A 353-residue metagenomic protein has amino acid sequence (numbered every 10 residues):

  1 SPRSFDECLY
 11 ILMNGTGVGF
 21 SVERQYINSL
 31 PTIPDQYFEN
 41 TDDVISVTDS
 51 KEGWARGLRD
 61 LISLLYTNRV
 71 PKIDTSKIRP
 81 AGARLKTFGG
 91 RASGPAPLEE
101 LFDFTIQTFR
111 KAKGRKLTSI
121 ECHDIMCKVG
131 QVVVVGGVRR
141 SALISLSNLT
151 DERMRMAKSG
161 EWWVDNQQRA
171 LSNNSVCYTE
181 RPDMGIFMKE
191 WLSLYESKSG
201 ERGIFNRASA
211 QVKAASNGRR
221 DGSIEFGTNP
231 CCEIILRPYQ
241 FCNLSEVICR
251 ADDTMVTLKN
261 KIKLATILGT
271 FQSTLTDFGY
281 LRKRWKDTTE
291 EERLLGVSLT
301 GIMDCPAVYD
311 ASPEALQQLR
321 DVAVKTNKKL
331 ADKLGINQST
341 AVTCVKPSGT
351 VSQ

Functional and structural regions predicted by a protein language model:
S1-Q353: Extended catalytic cores of very large enzyme megasubunits
